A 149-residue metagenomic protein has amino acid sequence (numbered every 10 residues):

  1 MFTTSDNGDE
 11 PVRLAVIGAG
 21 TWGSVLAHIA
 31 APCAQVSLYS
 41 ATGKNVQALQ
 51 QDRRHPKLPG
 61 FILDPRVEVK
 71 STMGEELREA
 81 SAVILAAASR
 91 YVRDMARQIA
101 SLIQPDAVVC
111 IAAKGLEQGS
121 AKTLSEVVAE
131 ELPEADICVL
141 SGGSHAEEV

Functional and structural regions predicted by a protein language model:
F2-I62, R66-S71, Q98: NAD(P)+-binding Rossmann beta1-loop-alpha1 motif at the extreme N-terminus of oxidoreductases
M73-R78, A82-V149: Rossmann-like NAD(P)(H) cofactor-binding subdomain of soluble oxidoreductases
